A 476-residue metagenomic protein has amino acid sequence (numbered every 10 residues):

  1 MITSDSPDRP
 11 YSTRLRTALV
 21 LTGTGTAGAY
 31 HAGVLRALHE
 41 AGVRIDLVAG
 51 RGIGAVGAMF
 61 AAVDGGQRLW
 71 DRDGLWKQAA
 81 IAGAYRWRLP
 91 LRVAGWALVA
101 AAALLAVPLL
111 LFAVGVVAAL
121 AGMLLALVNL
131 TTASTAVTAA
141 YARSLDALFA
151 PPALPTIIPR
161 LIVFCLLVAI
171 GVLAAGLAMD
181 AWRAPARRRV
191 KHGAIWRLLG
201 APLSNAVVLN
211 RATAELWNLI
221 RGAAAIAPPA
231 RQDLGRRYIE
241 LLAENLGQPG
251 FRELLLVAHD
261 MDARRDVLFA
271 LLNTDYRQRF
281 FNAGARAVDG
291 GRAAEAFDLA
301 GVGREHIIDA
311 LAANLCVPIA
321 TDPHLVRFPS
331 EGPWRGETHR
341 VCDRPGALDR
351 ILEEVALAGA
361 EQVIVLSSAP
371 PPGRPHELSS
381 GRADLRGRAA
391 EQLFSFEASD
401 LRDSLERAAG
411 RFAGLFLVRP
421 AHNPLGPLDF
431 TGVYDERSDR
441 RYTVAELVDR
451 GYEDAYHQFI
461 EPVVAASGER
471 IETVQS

Functional and structural regions predicted by a protein language model:
M1-R51, M59-S476: Patatin-like phospholipase
